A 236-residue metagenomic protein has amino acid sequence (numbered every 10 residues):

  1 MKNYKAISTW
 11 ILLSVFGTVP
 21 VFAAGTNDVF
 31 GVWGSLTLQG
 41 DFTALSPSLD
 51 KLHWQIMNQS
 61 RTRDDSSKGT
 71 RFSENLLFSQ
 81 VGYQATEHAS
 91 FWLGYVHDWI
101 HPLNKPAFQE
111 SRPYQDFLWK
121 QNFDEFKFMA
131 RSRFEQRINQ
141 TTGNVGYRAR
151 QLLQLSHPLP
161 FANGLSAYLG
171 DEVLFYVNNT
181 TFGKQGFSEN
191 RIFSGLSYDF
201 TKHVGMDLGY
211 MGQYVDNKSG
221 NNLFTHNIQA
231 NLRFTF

Functional and structural regions predicted by a protein language model:
M1-N27, F236: Cleavable N-terminal export/targeting peptides
F22-K68: Short glycine/proline- and aromatic-enriched beta-strand/turn motifs that initiate or cap beta-hairpins
D28-G34, S73-N75, Q109-P113, G143-A149 (+2 more regions): Residues that define the transmembrane beta-barrel architecture of outer-membrane proteins
G40-F42, Y83, W119-Q121, H157-L159 (+2 more regions): Residue-level signature of outer-membrane beta-barrel architecture
L45, Q59-S67, V96-N104, E135-T141 (+2 more regions): Sequence/structural signature of outer-membrane beta-barrel proteins
L45-W54, H88-L93, D124-F128, A162-S166 (+1 more regions): Repeated loop/turn-to-beta-strand initiation elements of outer-membrane beta-barrel proteins
F117, F224-F236: Outer-membrane beta-barrel "beta-signal"
K127, R131-Y214, F236: Outer-membrane beta-barrel transmembrane domain signature
